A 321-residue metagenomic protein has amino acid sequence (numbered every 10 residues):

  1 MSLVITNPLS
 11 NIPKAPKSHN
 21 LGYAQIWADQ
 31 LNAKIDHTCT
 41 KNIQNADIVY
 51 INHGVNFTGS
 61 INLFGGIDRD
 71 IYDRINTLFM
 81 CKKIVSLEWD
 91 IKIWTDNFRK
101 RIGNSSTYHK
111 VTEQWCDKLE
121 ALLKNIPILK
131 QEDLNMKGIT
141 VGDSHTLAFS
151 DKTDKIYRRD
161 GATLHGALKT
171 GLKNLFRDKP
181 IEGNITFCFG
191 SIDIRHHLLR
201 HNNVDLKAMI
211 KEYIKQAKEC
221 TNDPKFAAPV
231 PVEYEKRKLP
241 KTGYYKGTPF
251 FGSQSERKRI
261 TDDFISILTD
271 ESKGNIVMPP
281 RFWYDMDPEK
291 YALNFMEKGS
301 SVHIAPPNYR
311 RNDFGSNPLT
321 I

Functional and structural regions predicted by a protein language model:
S2-T38, R101-E182: Serine-esterase "nucleophile elbow" of acetyl-processing enzymes
I43-E113, D117, I128-L134, F176-P306: Alpha-helical cap/lid subdomain in secreted, periplasmic, or secretory-pathway luminal O-acyl-processing enzymes
K118-E132, A305-T320: Charged phosphate-binding loop/patch that engages nucleotide di/tri-phosphates or the phosphate backbone of nucleic
